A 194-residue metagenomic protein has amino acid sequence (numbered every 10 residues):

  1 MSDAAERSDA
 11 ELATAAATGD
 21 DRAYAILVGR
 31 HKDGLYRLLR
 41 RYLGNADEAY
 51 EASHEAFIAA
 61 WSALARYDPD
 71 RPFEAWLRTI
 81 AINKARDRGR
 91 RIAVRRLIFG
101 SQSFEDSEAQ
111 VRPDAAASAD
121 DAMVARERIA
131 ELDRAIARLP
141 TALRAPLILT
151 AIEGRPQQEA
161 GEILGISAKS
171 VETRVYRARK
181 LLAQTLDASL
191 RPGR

Functional and structural regions predicted by a protein language model:
S2-D3, A17-I26, Y36-E55, Q158-E159 (+2 more regions): Short, charged helix-capping/linker segments at alpha-helix termini
A17-T18, R41-N45, E55-P72, R91-A93: Sigma70-family region 2
E51-I58, R71-N83: Structural recognition of an alpha-helix C-terminal capping motif at a helix-to-coil junction
A65-P69, T79-G100, A125: Arg/Lys-rich amphipathic alpha helix in sigma70-family domain 2
R88-P113, G193: Short, basic/polar amphipathic helix motif occurring as a linker/hinge flanking DNA-binding modules in transcription
R90-A93, A142-R144, R179-R194: Short, Lys/Arg-enriched C-terminal cap helix and immediately downstream tail that follows
D106-R134: Acidic, proline/glycine-rich intrinsically disordered inter-domain spacer in sigma factors
D133-A145, L149-S170, L181-Q184: Helix-turn-helix DNA-binding module
